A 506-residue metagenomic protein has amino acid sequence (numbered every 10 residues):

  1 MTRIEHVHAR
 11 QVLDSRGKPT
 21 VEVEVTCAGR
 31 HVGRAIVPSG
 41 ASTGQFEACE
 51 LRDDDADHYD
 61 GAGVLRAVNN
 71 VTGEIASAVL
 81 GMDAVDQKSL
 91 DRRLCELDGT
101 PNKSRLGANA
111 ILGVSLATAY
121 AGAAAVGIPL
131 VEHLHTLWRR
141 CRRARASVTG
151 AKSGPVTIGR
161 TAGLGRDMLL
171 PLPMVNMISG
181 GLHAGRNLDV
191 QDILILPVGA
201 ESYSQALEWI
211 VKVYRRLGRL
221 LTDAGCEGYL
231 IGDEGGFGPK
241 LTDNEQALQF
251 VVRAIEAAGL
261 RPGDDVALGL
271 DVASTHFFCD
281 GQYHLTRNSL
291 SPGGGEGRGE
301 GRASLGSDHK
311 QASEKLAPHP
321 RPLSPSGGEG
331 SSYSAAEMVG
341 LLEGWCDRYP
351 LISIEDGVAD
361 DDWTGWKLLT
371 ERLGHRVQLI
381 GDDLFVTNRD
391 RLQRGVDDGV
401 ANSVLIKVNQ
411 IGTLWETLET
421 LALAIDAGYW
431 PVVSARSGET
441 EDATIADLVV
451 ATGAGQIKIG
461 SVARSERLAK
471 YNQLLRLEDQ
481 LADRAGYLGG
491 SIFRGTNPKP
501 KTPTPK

Functional and structural regions predicted by a protein language model:
M1-V21: Short, Gly/Pro- and small/polar-rich lid/capping loops
V21-A28, A35-S39, V175-I195, R253 (+3 more regions): Short beta-strand elements
P38-I128, L137, L207, G236: Metal- or metallocofactor-binding catalytic centers and their adjacent structured scaffolds across diverse enzyme
F46, M168-G232: Mobile "lid/hinge" segments at catalytic clefts and subdomain interfaces of large enzymes
A151, G159-R160, G293-G299, G328-E329: Glycine-biased, low-complexity coil/linker segments
G228, E245-L290, S331-T496: Catalytic core of soluble alpha/beta enzymes
G295-R298, N497-K506: Arg/Gly-rich low-complexity intrinsically disordered repeat tracts
